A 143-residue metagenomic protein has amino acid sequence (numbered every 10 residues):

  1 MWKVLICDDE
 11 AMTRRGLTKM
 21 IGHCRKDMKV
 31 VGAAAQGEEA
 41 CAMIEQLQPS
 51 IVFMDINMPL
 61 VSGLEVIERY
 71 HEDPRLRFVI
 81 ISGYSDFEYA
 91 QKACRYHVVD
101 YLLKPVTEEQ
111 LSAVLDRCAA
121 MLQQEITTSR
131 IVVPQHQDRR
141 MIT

Functional and structural regions predicted by a protein language model:
V4, L47-F53: Active-site beta3 strand of CheY-like receiver
D8, D55: Active-site residues of response regulator receiver
A11-G32: Two-component/phosphorelay signaling modules centered on CheY-like receiver
D27-A35, M43, A90: Short hydrophobic/Thr-rich beta-strand motif most characteristic of the beta2 strand and flanking loop of CheY-like
A33-A42, S62-V66: Helix N-cap/capping motif at the beta->alpha junctions
M58: Receiver (REC) domain active-site loop signature in two-component systems and cognate sites in sensor histidine kinases
E65, S85-D100: Alpha4 helix (beta4-alpha4-beta5 surface) of REC/receiver domains from two-component response regulators
C94, V98-T143: Interdomain helical linkers/hinges and coiled-coil/dimerization scaffolds that transmit conformational signals
